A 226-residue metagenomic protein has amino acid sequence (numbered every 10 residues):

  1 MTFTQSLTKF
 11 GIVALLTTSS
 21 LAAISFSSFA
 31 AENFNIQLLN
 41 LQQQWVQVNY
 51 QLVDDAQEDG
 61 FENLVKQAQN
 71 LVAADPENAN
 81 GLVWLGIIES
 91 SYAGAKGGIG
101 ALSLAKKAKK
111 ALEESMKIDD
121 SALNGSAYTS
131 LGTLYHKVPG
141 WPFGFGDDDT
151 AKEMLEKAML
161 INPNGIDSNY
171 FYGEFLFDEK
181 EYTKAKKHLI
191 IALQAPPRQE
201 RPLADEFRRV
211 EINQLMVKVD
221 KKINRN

Functional and structural regions predicted by a protein language model:
S27-Q67: N-terminal leader/linker segments that initiate helical-solenoid repeat arrays
D54-Q67, A101-K109, G144-D149, L189: Helix-turn-helix repeat elements of alpha-solenoid scaffolds
P76, D120-A122, P163: Short coil turns that delineate tetratricopeptide repeat
G81, N124-A127, S168, P202: TPR alpha-solenoid repeat register
K109-E113, G146-T150, Y182-Q199: TPR/TPR-like (Sel1-like) alpha-helical repeat modules
Q194-N226: Terminal, low-structured helical/coil segments at or just beyond the last alpha-helical repeat
